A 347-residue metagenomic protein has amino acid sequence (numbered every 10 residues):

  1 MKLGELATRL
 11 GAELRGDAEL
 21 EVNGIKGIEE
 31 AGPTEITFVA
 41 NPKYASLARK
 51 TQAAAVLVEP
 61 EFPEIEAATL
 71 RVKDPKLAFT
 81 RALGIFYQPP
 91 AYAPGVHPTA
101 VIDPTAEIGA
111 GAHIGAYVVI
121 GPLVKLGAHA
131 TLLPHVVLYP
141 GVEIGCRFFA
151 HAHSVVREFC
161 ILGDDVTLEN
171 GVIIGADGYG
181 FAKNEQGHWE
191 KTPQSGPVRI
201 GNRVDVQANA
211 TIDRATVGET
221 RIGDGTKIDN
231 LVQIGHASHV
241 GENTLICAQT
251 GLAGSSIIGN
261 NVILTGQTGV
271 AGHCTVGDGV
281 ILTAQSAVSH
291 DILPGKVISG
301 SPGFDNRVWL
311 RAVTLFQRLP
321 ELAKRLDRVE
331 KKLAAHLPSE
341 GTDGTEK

Functional and structural regions predicted by a protein language model:
M1-T99, C160, D165, G171-V172 (+3 more regions): Terminal amphipathic alpha-helical/low-complexity segments used for targeting or macromolecular assembly
F38, G95-D305: Structural signal for interior beta-strand "rungs" in well-ordered beta-sheet cores of soluble enzyme domains
